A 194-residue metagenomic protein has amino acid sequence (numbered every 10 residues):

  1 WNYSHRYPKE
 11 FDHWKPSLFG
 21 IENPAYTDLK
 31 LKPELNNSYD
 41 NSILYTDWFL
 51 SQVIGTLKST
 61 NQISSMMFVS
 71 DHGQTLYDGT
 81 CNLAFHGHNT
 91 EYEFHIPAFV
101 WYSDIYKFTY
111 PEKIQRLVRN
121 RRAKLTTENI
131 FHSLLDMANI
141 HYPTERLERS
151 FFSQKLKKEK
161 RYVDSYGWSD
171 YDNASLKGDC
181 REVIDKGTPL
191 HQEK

Functional and structural regions predicted by a protein language model:
W1-K194: Catalytic domains that recognize anionic headgroups
